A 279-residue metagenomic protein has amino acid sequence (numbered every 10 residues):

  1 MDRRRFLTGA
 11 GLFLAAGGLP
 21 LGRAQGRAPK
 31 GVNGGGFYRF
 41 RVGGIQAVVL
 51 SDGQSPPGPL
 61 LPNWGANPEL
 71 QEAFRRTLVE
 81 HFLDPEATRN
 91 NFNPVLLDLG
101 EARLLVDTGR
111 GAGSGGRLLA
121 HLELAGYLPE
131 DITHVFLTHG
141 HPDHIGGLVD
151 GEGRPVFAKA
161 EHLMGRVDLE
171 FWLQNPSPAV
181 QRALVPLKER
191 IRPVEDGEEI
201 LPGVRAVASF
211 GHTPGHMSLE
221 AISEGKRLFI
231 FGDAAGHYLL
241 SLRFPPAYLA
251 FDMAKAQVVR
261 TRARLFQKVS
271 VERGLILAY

Functional and structural regions predicted by a protein language model:
D2, E224-Y279: Cap/insert and terminal regions of metallo-dependent hydrolase folds
R5-G26: N-terminal export signals
Q25-G36: Short acidic, Pro/Gly- and aromatic-enriched capping/linker segments at domain boundaries
G36-L124, S218-A234: Conserved beta-strand hairpin/beta-sheet module of binuclear metal-dependent hydrolase folds, prominently
G58, G113, G140-G147, E170-W172 (+3 more regions): Active-site environment of divalent metal-dependent phosphoester hydrolases
N91-P94, S114-L163: Active-site metal-binding motif and surrounding structural segment of the metallo-beta-lactamase
V106-T108, H134-G140, M164-G165, A208-G211 (+2 more regions): Active-site neighborhood of phospho(di)ester-bond hydrolases with catalytic His/Asp-centered motifs
Y127, V156-A208, Q257-R264, V269-R273: Metallo-beta-lactamase
